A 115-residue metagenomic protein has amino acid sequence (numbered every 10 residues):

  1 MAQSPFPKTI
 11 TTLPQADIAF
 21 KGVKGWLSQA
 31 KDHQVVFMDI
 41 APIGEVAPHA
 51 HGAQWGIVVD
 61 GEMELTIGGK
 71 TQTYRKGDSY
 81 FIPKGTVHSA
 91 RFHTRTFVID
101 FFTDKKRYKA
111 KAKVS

Functional and structural regions predicted by a protein language model:
M1-D32, V36-F37, K111-S115: A short, N-terminal "cap"/entry segment at the start of jelly-roll beta-barrel domains of the cupin/DSBH fold
Q29-H33, A41-I57, G68: A short beta-loop-beta micro-motif enriched in histidine and acidic residues
Q34, E62-E64, V87, F97: Structural motif
M38, G56, Y80: Conserved GNAT-family N-acetyltransferase fold
V46-P48, L65-T66, I82, V87-H93: Short beta-strand His + acidic residue motifs that chelate non-heme Fe in jelly-roll/DSBH and cupin folds
V59-D60, R75-K76, T94: A cytosolic small-molecule/anion-sensing beta-strand core signal
G69-K84: Short acidic-glycine-tyrosine-enriched beta hairpin
K84-Y108: Ligand-binding loop in jelly-roll beta-barrel domains
